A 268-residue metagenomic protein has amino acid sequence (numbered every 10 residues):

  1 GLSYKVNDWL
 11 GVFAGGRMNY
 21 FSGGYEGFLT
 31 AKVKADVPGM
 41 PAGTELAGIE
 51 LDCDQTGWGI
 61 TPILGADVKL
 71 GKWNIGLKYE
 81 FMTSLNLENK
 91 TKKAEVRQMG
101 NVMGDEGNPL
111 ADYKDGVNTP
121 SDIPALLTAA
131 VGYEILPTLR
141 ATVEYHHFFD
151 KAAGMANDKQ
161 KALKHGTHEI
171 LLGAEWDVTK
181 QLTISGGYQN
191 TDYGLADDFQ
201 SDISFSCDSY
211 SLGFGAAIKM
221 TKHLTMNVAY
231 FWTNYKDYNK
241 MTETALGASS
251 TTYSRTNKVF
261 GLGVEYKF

Functional and structural regions predicted by a protein language model:
G1-F268: Outer-membrane beta-barrel porins/channels
